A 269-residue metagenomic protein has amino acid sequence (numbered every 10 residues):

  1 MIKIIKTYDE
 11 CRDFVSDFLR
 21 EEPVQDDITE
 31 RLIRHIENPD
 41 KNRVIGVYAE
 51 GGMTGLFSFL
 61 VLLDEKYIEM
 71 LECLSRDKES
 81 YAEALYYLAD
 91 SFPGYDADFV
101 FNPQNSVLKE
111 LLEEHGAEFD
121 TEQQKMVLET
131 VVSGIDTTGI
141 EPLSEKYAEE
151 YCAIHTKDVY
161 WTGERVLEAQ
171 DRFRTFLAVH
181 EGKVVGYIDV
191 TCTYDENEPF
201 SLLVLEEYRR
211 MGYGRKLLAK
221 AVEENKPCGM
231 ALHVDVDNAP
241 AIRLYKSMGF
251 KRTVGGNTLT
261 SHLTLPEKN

Functional and structural regions predicted by a protein language model:
M1-I28, Q123-Q124, T130-W161: Short amphipathic alpha-helix that is part of the acyltransferase structural core
I28-T29, D136-F200: Flexible, substrate/cofactor-facing loop regions flanked by secondary structure within enzyme catalytic domains
T29-D90, I188-F200, E206: Conserved donor-binding loop and adjoining core beta-sheet/short helix segment in diverse acyl/aminoacyl transferases
L62-D136, L259: Acyl-donor-binding surface of acyltransferase catalytic domains
D77-S91, V204, R210-E224, I242-S247: Conserved acetyl-CoA-binding loop-helix of GNAT-fold acetyltransferases
D98-L108, L232-I242, T258-E267: Conserved beta-strand-loop-alpha-helix junction that forms the acyl-donor binding cleft
Q104-D120, R215, D237-G255: Conserved active-site alpha-helix within GNAT-family acetyltransferase domains
